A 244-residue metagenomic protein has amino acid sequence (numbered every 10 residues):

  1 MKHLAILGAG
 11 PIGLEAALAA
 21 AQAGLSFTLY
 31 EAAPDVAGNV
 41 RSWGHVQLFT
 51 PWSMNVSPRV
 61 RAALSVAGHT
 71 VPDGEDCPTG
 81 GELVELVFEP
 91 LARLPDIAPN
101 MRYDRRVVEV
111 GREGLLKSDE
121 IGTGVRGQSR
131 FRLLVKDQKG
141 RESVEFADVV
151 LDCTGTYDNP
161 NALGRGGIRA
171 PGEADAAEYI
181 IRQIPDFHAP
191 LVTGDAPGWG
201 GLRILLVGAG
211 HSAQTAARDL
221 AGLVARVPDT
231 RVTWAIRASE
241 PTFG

Functional and structural regions predicted by a protein language model:
K2-L29, L206-L223: N-terminal Rossmann-like FAD-binding beta1-loop-alpha1 element of flavoenzymes
H3, D148, L202: Conserved acidic residues
A16-A17, N39, R112, N161-L163 (+2 more regions): Short glycine-/acidic-enriched loop or helix-start segments at secondary-structure transitions that form or flank
A33-V87, Q183, P190, V232-G244: Glycine-rich active-site loop/strand segments that organize a redox cofactor
T70-N159: Feature captures the FAD/FMN-dependent oxidoreductase FAD-binding
E109, G127, G222-G244: A Rossmann-like FAD-binding core segment of flavoenzymes
D152-R226, V232: Glycine-rich dinucleotide-binding loop and its adjacent helix/turn
